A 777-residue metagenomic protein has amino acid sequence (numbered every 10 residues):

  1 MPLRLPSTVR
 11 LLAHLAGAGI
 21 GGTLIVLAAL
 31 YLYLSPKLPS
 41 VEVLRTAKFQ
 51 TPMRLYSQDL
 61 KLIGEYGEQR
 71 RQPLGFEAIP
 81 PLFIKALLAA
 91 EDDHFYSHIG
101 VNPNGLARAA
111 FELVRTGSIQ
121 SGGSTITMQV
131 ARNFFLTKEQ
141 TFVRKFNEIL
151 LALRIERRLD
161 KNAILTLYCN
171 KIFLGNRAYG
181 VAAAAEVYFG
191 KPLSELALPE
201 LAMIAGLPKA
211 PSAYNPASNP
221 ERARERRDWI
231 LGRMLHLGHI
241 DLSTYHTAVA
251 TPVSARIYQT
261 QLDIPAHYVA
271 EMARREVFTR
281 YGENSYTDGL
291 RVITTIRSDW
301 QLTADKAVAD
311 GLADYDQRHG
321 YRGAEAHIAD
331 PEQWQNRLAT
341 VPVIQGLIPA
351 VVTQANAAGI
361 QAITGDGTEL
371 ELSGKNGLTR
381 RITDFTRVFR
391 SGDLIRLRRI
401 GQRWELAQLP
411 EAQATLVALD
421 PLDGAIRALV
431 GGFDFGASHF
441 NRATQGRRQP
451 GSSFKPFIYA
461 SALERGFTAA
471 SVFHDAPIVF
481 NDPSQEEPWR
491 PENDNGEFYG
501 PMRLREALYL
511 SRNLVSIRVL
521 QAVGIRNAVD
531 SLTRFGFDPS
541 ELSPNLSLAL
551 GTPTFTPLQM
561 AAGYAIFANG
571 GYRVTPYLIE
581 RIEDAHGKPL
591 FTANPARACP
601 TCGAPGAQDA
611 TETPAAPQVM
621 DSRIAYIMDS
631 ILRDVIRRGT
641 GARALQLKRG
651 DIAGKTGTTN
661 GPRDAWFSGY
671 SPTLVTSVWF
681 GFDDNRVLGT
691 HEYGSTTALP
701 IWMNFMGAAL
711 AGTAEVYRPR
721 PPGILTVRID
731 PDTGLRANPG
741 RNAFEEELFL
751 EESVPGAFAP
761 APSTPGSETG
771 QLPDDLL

Functional and structural regions predicted by a protein language model:
M1, A13, S254, Q259-L262 (+9 more regions): Soluble, non-transmembrane domains of envelope/secretory-pathway proteins that act on or interact with carbohydrate
M1-Y56, H94, V114: N-terminal type II signal-anchor transmembrane helix that functions as the membrane-insertion/stop-transfer segment
L27-A28, L32, S118-I363, V519 (+5 more regions): Non-catalytic, structured segments within soluble enzyme domains
P52-Q58, I79, L196, I348-T368 (+3 more regions): A short, well-structured edge-of-sheet supersecondary motif
L87-L88, M234, A304, A357 (+7 more regions): Active-site SXXK
Y96-L106, Y179-A182, D241-T244, F440 (+3 more regions): Short, well-structured active-site flanking segments
R115-Q140, S194, Q261-P265, L422 (+4 more regions): Conserved catalytic neighborhood of penicillin-recognizing serine enzymes
F278-N284, I293-T294, Q521, G551-T554 (+2 more regions): Penicillin-binding protein/beta-lactamase superfamily catalytic region
